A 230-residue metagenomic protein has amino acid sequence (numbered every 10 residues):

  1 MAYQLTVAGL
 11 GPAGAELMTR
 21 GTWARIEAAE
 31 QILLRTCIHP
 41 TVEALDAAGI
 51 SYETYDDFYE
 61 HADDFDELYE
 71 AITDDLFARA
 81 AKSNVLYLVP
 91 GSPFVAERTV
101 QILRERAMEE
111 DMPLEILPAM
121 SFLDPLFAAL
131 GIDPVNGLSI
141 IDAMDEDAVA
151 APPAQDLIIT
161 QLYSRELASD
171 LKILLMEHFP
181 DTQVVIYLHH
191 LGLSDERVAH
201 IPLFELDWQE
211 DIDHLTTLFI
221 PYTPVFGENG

Functional and structural regions predicted by a protein language model:
M1-E16, R20-E115, L215-T217: Class I S-adenosyl-L-methionine
L5-V7, N84-V85, P153-G230: A contiguous loop/helix-start segment that scaffolds small-molecule binding in enzyme catalytic cores
L10-P12, R35-C37, Y55-F58, P90-G91 (+5 more regions): Fold-independent oxyanion-binding glycine-rich loops and adjacent beta-strand/coil segments at enzyme active sites
G14, Y87, G91-T160, Q209 (+1 more regions): Class I SAM-dependent methyltransferase SAM-binding "motif I" and its flanking Rossmann-like core
L17-T19, E43-A44, E97-T99, L126 (+3 more regions): Short glycine-/acidic-enriched loop or helix-start segments at secondary-structure transitions that form or flank
A29, R79-S83, L130-D133, L174-T182: Change "in soluble alpha/beta enzymes" to "in soluble alpha/beta proteins
H39-T41, E60-H61, M120-P125, D147 (+2 more regions): Short gly/pro/ser/thr-enriched loop/turn and capping motifs at secondary-structure boundaries
I50-Y52, L130-V135, L203-E205: Short, hinge-like loop/turn segments at secondary-structure boundaries
